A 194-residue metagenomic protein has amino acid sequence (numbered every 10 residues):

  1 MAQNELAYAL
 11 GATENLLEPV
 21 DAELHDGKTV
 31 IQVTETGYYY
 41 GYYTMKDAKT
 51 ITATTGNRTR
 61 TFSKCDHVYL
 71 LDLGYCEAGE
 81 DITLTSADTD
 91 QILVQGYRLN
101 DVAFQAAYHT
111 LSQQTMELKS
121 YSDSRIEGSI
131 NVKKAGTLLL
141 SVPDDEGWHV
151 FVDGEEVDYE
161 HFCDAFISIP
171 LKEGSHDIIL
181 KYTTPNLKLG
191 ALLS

Functional and structural regions predicted by a protein language model:
N4-S194: Active-site-proximal, structured, solvent-exposed surfaces of multi-pass membrane proteins that position macromolecular
